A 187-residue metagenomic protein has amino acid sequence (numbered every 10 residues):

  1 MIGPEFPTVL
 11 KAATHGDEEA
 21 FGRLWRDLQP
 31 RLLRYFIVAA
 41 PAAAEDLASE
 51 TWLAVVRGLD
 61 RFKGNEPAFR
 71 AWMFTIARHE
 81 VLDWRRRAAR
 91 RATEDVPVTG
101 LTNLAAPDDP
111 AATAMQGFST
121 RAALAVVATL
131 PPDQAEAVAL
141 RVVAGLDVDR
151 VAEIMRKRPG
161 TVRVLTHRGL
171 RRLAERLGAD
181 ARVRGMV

Functional and structural regions predicted by a protein language model:
K11-H15, V38-A39, E50-A68, R87-A89: Sigma70-family region 2
A12, E153-R158, L170-V187: C-terminal edge and immediately downstream basic/flexible tail or linker adjoining helix-turn-helix-like DNA-binding
T14-R23, L33-E50: Short, charged helix-capping/linker segments at alpha-helix termini
W25-A42, G58, V127, A179: Amphipathic, Lys/Arg- and hydrophobic-enriched alpha-helical face
L32-F36, L59, M73-R85: Hydrophobic-face residues of short alpha-helical interaction/recognition segments
D46-L53, P67-H79: Structural recognition of an alpha-helix C-terminal capping motif at a helix-to-coil junction
W84-P107, A114, R184: Short, basic/polar amphipathic helix motif occurring as a linker/hinge flanking DNA-binding modules in transcription
A125-E136, A144-T161: Helix-turn-helix DNA-binding module
